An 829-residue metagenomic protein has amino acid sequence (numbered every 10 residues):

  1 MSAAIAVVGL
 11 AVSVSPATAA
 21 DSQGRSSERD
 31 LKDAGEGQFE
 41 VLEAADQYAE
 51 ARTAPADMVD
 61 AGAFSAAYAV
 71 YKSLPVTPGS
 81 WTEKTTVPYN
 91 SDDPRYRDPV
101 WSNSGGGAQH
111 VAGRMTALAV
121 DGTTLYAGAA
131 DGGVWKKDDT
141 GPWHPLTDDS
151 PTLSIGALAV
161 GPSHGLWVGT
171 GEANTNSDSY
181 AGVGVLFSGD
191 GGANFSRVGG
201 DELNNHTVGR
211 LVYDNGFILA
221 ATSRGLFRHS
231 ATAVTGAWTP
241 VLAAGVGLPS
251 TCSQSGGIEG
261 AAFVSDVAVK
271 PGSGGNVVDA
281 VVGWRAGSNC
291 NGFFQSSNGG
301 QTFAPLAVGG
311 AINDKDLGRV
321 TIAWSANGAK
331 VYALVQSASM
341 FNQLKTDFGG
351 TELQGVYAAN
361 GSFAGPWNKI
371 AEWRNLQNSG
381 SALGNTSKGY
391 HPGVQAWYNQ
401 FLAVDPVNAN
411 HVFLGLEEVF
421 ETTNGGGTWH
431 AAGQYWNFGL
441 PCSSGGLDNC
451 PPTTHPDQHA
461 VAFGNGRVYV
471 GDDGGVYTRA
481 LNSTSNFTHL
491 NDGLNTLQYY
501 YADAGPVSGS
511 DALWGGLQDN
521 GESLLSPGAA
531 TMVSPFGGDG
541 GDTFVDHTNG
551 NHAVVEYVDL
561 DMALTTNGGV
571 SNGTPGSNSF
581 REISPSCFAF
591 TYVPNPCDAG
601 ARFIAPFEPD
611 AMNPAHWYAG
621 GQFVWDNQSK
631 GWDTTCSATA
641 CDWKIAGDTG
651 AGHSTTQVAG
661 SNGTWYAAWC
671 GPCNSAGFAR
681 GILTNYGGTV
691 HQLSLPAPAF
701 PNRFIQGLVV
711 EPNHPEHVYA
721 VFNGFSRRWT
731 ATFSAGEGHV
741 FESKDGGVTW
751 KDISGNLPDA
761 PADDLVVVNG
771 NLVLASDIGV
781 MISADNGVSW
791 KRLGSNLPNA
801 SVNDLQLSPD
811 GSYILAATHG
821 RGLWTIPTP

Functional and structural regions predicted by a protein language model:
M1-A19: Secretory targeting and sorting signals
Q23-P829: Beta-propeller blade termini and top-face loops
